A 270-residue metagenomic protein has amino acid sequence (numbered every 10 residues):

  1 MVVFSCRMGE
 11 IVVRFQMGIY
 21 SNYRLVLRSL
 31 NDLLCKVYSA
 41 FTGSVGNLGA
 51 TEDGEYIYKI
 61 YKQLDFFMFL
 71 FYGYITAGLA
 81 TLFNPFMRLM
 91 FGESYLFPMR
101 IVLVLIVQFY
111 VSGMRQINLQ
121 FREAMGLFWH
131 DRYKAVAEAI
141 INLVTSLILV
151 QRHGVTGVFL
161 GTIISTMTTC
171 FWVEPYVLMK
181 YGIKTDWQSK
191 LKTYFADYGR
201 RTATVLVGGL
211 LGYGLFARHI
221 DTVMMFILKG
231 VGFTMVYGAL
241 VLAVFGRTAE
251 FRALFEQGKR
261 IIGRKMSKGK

Functional and structural regions predicted by a protein language model:
M1, I11, S44, G49-K59 (+2 more regions): Interhelical loop/hinge segments that connect adjacent transmembrane helices in multipass membrane
V3-R28, L96-R100, F226-K229: Interfacial/gating helices of multi-pass transporter permease domains
V12-F15, G49-E52, G126-F128, H153: Membrane-helix interface residues
Y23-D65, F69-Y72, L119-A124: Helix-loop junctions and terminal segments of transmembrane helices in multi-pass membrane transport/translocation
R24, C35-S39, R100-G126, H130-V150 (+3 more regions): Short runs within selected transmembrane alpha-helices of multi-pass transporters and secretion channels
L34, Y58-S112, L143-Q151, L206: Alpha-helical transmembrane segments of multi-pass membrane transport and lipid-handling proteins
L143-L147, T202-H219: Hydrophobic alpha-helical transmembrane segments in multi-pass integral membrane proteins
I183-S189, L210-K270: Membrane-proximal transmembrane or re-entrant/amphipathic helices at the cytosolic face
